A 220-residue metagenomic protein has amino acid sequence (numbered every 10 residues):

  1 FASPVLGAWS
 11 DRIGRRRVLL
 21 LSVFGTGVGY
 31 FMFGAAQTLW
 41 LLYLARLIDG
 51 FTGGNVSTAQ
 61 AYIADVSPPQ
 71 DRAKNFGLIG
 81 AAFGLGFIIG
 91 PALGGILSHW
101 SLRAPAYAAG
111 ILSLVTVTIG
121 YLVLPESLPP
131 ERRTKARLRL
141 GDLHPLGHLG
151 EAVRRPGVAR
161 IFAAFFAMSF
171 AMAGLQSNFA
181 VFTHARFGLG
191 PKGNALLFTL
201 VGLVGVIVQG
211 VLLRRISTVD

Functional and structural regions predicted by a protein language model:
A2-Q37: Conserved MFS/SLC helix-loop-helix module at the cytosolic interface between two early adjacent transmembrane helices
S3-G14, V208-D220: Helix-to-loop junctions at the C-terminal end of transmembrane segments in multipass secondary transporters
W9-S10, I96-H99, T183, I216-S217: Interfacial helix-cap and linker-helix signal at transmembrane-aqueous boundaries of multi-pass secondary transporters
W40-A45, R160-I161: Short hydrophobic/alpha-helical segments at membrane-entry points of transmembrane helices in Major Facilitator
A45-G84: Cytoplasmic helix-loop-helix junction between adjacent transmembrane helices in 12-TM secondary transporters
I79-L122: Helix-loop-helix hairpin linking two adjacent transmembrane segments in secondary transporters
P125-A163: Juxtamembrane intracellular "pre-TM" segments in multi-pass secondary transporters
S177-G193: Short amphipathic helix-loop junctions that connect adjacent transmembrane helices in Major Facilitator Superfamily/SLC
